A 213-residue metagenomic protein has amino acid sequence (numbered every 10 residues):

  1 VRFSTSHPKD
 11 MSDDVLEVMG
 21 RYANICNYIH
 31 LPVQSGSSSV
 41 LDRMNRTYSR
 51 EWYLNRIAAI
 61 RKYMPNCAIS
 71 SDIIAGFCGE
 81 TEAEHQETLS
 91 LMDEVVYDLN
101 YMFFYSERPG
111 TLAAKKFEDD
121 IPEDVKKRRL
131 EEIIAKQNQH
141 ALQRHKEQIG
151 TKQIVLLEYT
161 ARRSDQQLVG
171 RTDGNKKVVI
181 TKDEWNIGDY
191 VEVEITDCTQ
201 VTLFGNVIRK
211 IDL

Functional and structural regions predicted by a protein language model:
V1-E82, D93: Conserved SAM/AdoMet-binding glycine-rich loop
F3, L31, D72, M92 (+4 more regions): Conserved, mostly hydrophobic/aromatic
D10-D14, V33-M44, A75-E82, D98-D124 (+3 more regions): Flexible glycine/acidic-rich beta-alpha junction loops that bind and position SAM and/or redox cofactors in anaerobic
V15-L16, T88, I180-T181: Short beta-alpha junctions and helix-cap segments that line functional grooves
M19-G20, T88, E118-I121: Short, hinge-like loop/turn segments at secondary-structure boundaries
H85-V95: A glycine- and small/hydrophobic-rich beta-loop-beta segment that serves as a flexible "lid/hinge" or phosphate-binding
A113-L213: Terminal RNA-binding accessory module
